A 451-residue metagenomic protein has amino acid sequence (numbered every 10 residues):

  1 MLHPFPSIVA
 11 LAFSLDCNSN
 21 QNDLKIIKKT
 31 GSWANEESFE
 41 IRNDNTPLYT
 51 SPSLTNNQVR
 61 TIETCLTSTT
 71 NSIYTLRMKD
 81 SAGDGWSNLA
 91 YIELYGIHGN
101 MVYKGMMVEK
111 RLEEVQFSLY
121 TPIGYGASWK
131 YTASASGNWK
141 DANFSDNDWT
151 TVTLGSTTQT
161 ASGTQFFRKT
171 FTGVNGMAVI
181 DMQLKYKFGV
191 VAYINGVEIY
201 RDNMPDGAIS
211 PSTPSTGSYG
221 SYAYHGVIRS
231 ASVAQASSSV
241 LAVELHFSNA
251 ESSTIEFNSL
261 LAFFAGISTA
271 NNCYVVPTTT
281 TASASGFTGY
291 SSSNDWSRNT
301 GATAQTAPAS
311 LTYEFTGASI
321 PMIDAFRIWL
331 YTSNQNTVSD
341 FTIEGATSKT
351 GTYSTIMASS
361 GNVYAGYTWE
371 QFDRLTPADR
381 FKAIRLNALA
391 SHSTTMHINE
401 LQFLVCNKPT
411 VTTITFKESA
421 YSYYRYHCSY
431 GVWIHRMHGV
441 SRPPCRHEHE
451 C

Functional and structural regions predicted by a protein language model:
N20-L24, T70-Y74, T172-D181, P308 (+3 more regions): Extended extracellular/luminal ectodomain segments enriched in beta-structured repeat modules
I26-I27, R77, W149, F171 (+2 more regions): Aromatic-lined ligand-binding clefts that engage carbohydrates, nucleic acids, or primary amines
K28-T30, R77-D84, V243-E251, L386-T394 (+1 more regions): Short beta-strand-plus-loop segments that form exposed binding edges in beta-rich domains
E37, D84-E93, A250-L260, H392-C406 (+1 more regions): Edge beta-strands of jelly-roll/beta-sandwich modules across compartments, strongly enriched in secreted/luminal
N57-C65, R111-V115, A161-T172, A304-S319 (+2 more regions): Short beta-strands within extracellular/lumenal beta-sheet-rich domains
Y120-A178, A208-V227, V243, F247: Extended carbohydrate-recognition surfaces in non-catalytic/accessory domains of CAZymes and lectin-like proteins
T121-Y131, D141, D146-G155, G266-P321 (+5 more regions): Disordered, acidic Ser/Thr/Pro-rich linker "stalks" and the adjacent N-terminal cap of the next globular domain
P205, P214-S268: An acidic-aromatic loop/edge-strand motif
